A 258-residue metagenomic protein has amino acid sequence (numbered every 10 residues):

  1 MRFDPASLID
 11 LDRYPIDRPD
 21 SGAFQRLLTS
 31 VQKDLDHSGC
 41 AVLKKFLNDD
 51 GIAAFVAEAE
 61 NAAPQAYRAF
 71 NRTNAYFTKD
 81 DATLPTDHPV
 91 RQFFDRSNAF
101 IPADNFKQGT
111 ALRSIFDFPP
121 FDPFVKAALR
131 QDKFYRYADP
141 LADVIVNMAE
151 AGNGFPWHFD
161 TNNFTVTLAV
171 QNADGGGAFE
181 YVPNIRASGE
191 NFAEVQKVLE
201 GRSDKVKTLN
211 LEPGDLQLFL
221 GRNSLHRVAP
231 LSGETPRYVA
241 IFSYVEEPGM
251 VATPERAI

Functional and structural regions predicted by a protein language model:
M1-H37: Fe(II)/2-oxoglutarate
K45, G221-R222: Conserved "cap/hinge" positions at secondary-structure junctions
L47-N48, E58, A62, A66 (+1 more regions): Signature of the catalytic double-stranded beta-helix
K107-R113, D122-L216: Catalytic core of non-heme Fe(II) oxygenases with the double-stranded beta-helix
F155, L225-S232: Short beta-strand His + acidic residue motifs that chelate non-heme Fe in jelly-roll/DSBH and cupin folds
T165-L168, L218, E234-G249: A short hydrophobic beta-strand segment most commonly corresponding to one strand of the jelly-roll/cupin
F192, A229-L231, V251-E255: Short conserved micro-motifs at the rims of enzyme active sites and ligand-binding pockets
